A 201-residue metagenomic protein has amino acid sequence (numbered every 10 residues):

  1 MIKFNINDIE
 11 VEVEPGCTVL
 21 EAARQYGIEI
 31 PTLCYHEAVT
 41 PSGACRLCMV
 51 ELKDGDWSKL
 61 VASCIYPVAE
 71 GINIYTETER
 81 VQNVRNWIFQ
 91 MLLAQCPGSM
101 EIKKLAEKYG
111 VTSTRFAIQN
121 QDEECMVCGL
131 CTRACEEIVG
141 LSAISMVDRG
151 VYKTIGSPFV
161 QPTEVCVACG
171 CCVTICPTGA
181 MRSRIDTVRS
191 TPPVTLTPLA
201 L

Functional and structural regions predicted by a protein language model:
M1-K3: Extreme N-terminal starter segment of soluble prokaryotic enzymes
I9-E10, P162: A generic secondary-structure micro-motif detector that highlights 1-2 residue hydrophobic/ambivalent hotspots embedded
V11-L60, C64, A69-E70, N83-V84: N-terminal cofactor/phosphate-binding cores enriched in small/glycine residues, especially glycine-rich loops such as
R46, V50, D56-A168, T174 (+1 more regions): Fe-S ferredoxin-like electron-transfer domains and their immediately adjacent linker/connector regions across
